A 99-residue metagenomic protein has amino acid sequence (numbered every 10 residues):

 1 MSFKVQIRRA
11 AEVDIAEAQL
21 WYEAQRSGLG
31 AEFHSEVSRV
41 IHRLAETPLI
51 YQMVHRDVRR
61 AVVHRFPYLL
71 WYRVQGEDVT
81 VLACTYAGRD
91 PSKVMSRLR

Functional and structural regions predicted by a protein language model:
M1, L69, R73-R99: Enriched for short, Lys/Arg-rich terminal
M1-H34: Arg/Lys-rich, positively charged N-terminal/basic patches that mediate binding to nucleic acids
Q19, E23, S38-A45: Structural signal for well-ordered, non-membrane alpha-helices
A31, Q52-V54, K93: Short, hydrophobic secondary-structure boundary micro-motifs
R39, E46-D78: Basic/aromatic recognition patch in beta-strand/loop cores that engages polyanionic ligands
